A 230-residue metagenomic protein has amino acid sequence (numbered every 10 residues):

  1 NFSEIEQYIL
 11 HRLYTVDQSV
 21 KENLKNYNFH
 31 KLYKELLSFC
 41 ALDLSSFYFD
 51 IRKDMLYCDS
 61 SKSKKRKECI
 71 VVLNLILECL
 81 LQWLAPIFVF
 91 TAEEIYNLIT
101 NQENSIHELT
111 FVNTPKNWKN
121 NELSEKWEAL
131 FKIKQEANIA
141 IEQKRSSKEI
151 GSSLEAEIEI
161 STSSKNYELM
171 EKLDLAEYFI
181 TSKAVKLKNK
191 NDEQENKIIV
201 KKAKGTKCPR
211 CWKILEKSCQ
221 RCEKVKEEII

Functional and structural regions predicted by a protein language model:
N1-E22, F49-A140, S147-T162, V185 (+3 more regions): Acidic, turn-prone loop/beta-hairpin segments
L24-K31: Short helix-adjacent coil turns
E155-T181: Extended, charged helical/alpha-beta scaffold domains that provide interaction surfaces
L173-P209: C-terminal edge-of-domain segments
C208-C211, C219-C222: Short cysteine-rich clusters marking metal-coordination/redox-active sites
I214, C222-E228: Cys/His-rich metal-chelating microdomains
